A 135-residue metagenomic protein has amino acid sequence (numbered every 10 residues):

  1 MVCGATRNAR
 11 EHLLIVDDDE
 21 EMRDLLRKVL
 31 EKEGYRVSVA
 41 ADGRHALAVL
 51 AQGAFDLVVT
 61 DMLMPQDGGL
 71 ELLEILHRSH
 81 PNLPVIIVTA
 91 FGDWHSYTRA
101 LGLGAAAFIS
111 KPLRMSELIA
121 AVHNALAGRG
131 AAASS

Functional and structural regions predicted by a protein language model:
M1-H12, S116-S135: Non-catalytic signal-transmission and effector/linker regions of two-component phosphorelay proteins
L14, V39-L57, R78: Acidic, metal-coordinating helix/loop segments flanking the phosphotransfer/catalytic sites of two-component signaling
R23, M64-Q66, D93: The feature encodes the CheY-like receiver
D24-K32: Charged docking surfaces used in two-component/phosphorelay signaling
D42-H45, D67-E71: Acidic catalytic/metal-coordinating carboxylates
A48, L70-N82, G102: Short amphipathic alpha-helix used as the core "switch/output" element in two-component signaling
E71, G92-A107, A120: Alpha4 helix (beta4-alpha4-beta5 surface) of REC/receiver domains from two-component response regulators
